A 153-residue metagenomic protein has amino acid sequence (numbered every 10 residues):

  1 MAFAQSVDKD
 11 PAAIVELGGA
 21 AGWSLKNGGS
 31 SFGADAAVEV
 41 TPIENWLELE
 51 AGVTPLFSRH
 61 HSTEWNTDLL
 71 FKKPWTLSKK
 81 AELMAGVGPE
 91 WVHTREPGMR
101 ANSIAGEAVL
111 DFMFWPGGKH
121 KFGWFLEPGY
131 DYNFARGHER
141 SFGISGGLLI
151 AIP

Functional and structural regions predicted by a protein language model:
A2-L56, S141, L149-P153: Short glycine/proline- and aromatic-enriched beta-strand/turn motifs that initiate or cap beta-hairpins
S6-D10, A21-G28, L56-S62, R95-A101 (+2 more regions): Outer-membrane beta-barrel domain signature
K9-D10, W46-L49, H61, D111-P153: Predominantly the C-terminal beta-signal and adjacent terminal strand-loop region of outer-membrane beta-barrel
I14-E16, S31-G33, E64-D68, S103-E107 (+1 more regions): Transmembrane beta-barrel architecture of outer-membrane proteins
E16, A20, M84-G86, E127 (+1 more regions): Short glycine/serine/threonine-biased micro-segments
G19-W23, W91, L110, Y130: Short amphipathic beta-strand and strand-loop transition segments with alternating hydrophobic
N27-G29, A81, L126: Solvent-exposed, flexible loop/coil residues
A37-F122: Gram-negative (and chloroplast) outer-membrane scaffold detector with strong preference for beta-barrel transmembrane
